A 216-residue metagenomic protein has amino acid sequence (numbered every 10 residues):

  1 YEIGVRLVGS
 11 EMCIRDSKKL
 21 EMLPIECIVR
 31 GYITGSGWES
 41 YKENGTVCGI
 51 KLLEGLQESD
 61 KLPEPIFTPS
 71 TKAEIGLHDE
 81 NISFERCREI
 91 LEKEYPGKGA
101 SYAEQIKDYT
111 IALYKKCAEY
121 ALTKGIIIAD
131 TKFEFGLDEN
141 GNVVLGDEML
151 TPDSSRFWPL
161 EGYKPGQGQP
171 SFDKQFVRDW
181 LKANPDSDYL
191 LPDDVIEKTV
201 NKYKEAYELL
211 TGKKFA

Functional and structural regions predicted by a protein language model:
Y1-I14: Single conserved hydrophobic/aromatic residue that forms the stacking wall/gate of nucleotide- or nucleobase-binding
L23-S83, K164-S171: Short, His- and charge-rich active-site/binding loops that engage polyanionic ligands
V29, K124-G141: Active-site acidic catalytic loop and adjacent metal/ATP-binding pocket of ATP-dependent phosphoryl transfer enzymes
P63-L77, Y114-I127, M149-S154: Phosphate-binding core of ATP-grasp and ATP-grasp-like enzymes
E80-G97, N184-D186: A short small-residue
K93-A129: A long amphipathic alpha-helix within ATP-dependent nucleotide-binding catalytic cores
E134-S171: Catalytic activation segment of kinase domains across protein kinase-like and atypical kinase folds
F157-A216: C-terminal accessory nucleic-acid interaction domains of nucleic acid-metabolism proteins
